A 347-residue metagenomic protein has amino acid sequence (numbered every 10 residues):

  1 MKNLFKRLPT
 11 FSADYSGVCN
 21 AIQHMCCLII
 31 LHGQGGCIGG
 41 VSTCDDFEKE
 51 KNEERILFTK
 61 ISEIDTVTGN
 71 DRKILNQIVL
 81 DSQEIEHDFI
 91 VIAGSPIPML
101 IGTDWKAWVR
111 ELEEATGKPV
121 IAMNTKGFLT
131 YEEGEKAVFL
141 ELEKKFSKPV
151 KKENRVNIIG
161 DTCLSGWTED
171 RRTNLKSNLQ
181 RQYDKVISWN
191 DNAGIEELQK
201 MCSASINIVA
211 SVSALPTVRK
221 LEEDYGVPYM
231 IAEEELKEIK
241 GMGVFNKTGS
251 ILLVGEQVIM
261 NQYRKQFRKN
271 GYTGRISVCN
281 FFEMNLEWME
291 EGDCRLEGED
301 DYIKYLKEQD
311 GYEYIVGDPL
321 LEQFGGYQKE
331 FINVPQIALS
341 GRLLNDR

Functional and structural regions predicted by a protein language model:
M1-R347: An N-terminal assembly and electron-transfer interface module characteristic of large anaerobic redox and radical
